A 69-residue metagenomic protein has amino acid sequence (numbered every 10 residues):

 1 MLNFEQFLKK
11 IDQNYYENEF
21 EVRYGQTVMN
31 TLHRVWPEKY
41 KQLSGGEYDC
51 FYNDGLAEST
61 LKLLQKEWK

Functional and structural regions predicted by a protein language model:
M1-K69: C-terminal alpha-helical interaction appendages
